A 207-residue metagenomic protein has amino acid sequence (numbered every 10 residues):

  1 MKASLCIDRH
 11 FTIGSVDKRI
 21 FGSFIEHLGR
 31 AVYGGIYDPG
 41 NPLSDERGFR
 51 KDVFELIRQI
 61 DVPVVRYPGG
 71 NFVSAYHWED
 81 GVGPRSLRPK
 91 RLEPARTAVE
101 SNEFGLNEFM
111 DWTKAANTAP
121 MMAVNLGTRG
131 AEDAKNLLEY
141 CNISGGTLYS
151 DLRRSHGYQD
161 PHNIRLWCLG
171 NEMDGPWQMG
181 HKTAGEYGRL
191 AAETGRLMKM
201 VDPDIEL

Functional and structural regions predicted by a protein language model:
M1-L207: Non-catalytic accessory regions flanking glycosidase/transglycosidase catalytic cores in CAZymes
